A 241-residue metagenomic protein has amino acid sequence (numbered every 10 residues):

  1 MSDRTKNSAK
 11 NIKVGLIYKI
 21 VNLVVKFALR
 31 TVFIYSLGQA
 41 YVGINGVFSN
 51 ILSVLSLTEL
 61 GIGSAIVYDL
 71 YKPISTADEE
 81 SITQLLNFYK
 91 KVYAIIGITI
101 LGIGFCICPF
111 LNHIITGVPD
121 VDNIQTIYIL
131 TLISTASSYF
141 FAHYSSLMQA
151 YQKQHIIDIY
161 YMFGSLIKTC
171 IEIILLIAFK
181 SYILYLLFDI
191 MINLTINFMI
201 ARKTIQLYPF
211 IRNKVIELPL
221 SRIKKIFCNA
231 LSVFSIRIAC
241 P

Functional and structural regions predicted by a protein language model:
M1-S8, I183, I200-P241: Interhelical loop/hinge segments that connect adjacent transmembrane helices in multipass membrane
T5-I12, A136-F163, I183: Membrane-interface junctions at transmembrane-helix termini in multi-pass inner-membrane proteins
N7-Y71, L101-F105, S134, K168-T169 (+2 more regions): Signature of the first transmembrane helix
A9-N22, L60-N112, D122-I129: Membrane-water interface segments that mark the loop-to-transmembrane alpha-helix transition
K19, Q125, I129, I159-Y208 (+2 more regions): Hydrophobic alpha-helical transmembrane segments
R30, L57, G104, C108 (+3 more regions): Structural signal for membrane-spanning alpha-helices in multi-pass inner-membrane proteins, emphasizing helix cores
S36-Q39, A150-Y151, A178-F179: Helix-loop interface residues and adjacent transmembrane-helix termini in multi-pass membrane transporters, primarily
G102, C106-P109, V118-F141, D158 (+4 more regions): Alpha-helical transmembrane segments of multi-pass membrane proteins
